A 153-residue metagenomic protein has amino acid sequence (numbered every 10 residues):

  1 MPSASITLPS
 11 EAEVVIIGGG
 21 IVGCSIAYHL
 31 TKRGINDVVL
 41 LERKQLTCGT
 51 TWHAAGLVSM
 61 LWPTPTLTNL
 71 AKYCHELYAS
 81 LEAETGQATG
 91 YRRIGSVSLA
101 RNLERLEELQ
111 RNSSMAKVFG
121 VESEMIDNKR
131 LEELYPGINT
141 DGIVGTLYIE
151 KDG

Functional and structural regions predicted by a protein language model:
P2-A12, M125: C-terminal lid/capping helical subdomain adjacent to the catalytic/cofactor pocket in oxidative enzymes
L8-V22, V39: Beta1/beta-strand and adjacent pyrophosphate-binding region of the FAD-binding site in flavoprotein oxidoreductases
P9, T89-S98, L134-G153: Helix-loop-beta segment of a Rossmann-like dinucleotide-binding subdomain
L30-T31, A116: Hydrophobic alpha-helical packing residues
T31-W52: Glycine-rich FAD pyrophosphate-binding loop
G56-L134: Dinucleotide-binding Rossmann-like beta1-alpha1 core, especially the glycine-rich loop that anchors the ADP
